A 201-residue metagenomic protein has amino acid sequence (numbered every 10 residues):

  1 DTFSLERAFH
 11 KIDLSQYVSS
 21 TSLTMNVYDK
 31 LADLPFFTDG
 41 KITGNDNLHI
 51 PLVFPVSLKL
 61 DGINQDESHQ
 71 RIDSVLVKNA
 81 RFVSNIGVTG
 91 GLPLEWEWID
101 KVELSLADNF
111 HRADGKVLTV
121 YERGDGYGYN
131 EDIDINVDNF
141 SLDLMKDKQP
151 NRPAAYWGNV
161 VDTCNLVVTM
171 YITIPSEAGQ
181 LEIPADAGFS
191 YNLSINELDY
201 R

Functional and structural regions predicted by a protein language model:
D1-R201: Extracellular/secretory-pathway and virion-surface proteins
